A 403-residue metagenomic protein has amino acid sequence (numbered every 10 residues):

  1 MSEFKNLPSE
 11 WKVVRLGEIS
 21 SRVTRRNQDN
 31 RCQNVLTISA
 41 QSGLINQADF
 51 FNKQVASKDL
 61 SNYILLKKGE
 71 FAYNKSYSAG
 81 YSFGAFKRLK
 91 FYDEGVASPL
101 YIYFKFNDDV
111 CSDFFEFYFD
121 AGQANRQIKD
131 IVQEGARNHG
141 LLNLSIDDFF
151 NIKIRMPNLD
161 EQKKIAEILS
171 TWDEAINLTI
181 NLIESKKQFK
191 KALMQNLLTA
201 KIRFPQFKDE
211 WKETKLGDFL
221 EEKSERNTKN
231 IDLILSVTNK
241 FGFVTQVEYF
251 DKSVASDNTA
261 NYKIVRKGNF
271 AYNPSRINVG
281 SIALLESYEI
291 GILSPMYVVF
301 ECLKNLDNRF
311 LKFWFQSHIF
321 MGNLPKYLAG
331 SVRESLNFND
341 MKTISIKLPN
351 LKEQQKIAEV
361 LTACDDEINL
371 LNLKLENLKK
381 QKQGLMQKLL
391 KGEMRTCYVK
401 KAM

Functional and structural regions predicted by a protein language model:
M1-N27, L159, F204-N227, T343: Non-catalytic DNA-recognition/assembly elements of restriction-modification systems
S2, S9, E94-L100, Q133-D160 (+3 more regions): A short glycine-rich beta-alpha junction/loop motif
L7-K12, F115, F150-K187, K191-A192 (+4 more regions): Amphipathic alpha-helical segments
G17-Q28, C32-Q33, S39-A72, G217-K267 (+1 more regions): Sequence-specific dsDNA recognition surfaces
S61-A124, R137, E248, A260-F320 (+1 more regions): A short beta-sheet element
K388-M403: Acidic, low-complexity, intrinsically disordered peripheral segments
